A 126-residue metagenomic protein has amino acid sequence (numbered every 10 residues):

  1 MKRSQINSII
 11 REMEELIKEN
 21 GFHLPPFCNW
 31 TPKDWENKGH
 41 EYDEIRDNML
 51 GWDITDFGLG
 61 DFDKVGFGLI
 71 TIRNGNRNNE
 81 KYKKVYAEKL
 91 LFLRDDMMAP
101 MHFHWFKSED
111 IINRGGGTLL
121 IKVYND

Functional and structural regions predicted by a protein language model:
M1-Y86: A short, N-terminal "cap"/entry segment at the start of jelly-roll beta-barrel domains of the cupin/DSBH fold
L69-N76, L93-K107: Short acidic (Asp/Glu) patches
N79-K83, K89, P100-W105, D110-N113: Short histidine-centered beta-strand/loop micro-motifs that create catalytic or ligand/metal-coordination sites
R94-D95, K107-E109, N113-D126: Glycine- and acidic-residue-biased ligand/ion/polar-headgroup-sensing regions
